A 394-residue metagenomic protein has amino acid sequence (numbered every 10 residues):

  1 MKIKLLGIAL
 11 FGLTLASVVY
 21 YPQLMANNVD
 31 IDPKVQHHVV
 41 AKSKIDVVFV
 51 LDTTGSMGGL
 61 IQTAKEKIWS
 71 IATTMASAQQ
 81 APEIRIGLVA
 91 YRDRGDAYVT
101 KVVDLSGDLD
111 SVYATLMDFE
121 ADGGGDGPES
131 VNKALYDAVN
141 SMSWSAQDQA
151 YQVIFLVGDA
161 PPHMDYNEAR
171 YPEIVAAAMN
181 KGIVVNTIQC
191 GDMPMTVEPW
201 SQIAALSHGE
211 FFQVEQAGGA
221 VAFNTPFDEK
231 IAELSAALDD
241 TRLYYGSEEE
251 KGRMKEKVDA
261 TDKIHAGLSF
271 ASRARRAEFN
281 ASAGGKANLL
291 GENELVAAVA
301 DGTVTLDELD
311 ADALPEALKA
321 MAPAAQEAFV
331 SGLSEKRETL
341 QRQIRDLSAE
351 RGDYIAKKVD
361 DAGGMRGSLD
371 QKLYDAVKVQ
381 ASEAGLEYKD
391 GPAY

Functional and structural regions predicted by a protein language model:
K2-G7, V19-D228, A300-A311, A317-K319 (+5 more regions): Divalent cation-coordinating acidic motifs and surrounding scaffolds that mediate Ca2+/Mg2+/Mn2+/Zn2+-dependent binding
A9-A16: Bacterial N-terminal signal peptides
S201-L306: A post-motif C-terminal structural segment
